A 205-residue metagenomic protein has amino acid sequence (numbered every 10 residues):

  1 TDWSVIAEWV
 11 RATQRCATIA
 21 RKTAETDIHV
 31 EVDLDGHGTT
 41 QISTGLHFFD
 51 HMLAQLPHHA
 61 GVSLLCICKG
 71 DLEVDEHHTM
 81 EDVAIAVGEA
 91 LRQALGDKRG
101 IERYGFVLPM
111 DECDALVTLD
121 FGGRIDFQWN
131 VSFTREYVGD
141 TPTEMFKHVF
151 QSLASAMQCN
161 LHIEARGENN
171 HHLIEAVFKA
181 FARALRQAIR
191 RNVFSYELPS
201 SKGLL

Functional and structural regions predicted by a protein language model:
T1-D2: Short acidic-hydrophobic, aromatic-tinged amphipathic segments that line or gate anion-handling sites
A7-L205: Structural preference for solvent-exposed beta-strand-turn elements and adjacent flexible terminal/loop segments within
